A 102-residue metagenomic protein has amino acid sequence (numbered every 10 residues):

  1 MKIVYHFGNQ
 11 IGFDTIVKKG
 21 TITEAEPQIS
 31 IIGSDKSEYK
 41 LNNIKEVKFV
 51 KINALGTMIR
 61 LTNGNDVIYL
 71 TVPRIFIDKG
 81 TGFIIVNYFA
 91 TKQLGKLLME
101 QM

Functional and structural regions predicted by a protein language model:
M1-I11, I32-N43: Short, basic/low-complexity N-terminal boundary segments at the transition from targeting/disordered tails
M1-T23, K79-N87, T91-E100: Anionic N-terminal interaction surfaces
F13-T15, S37-Y39, N65-T71: Short, surface-exposed beta-strand/loop "edge" segments at domain boundaries and coil↔beta transitions
T21-I29, N63-N65: Short, solvent-exposed coil/turn segments at beta-strand boundaries
I29, E38-N53: Phosphoinositide-dependent membrane-docking surfaces
I29-G33, Y69-L70: Short hydrophobic/aromatic-rich beta-strand segments that constitute the beta-sheet cores of beta-sandwich/beta-barrel
E46-M102: Acidic, Ser/Thr- and proline-rich intrinsically disordered linker/docking segments of eukaryotic scaffolds
